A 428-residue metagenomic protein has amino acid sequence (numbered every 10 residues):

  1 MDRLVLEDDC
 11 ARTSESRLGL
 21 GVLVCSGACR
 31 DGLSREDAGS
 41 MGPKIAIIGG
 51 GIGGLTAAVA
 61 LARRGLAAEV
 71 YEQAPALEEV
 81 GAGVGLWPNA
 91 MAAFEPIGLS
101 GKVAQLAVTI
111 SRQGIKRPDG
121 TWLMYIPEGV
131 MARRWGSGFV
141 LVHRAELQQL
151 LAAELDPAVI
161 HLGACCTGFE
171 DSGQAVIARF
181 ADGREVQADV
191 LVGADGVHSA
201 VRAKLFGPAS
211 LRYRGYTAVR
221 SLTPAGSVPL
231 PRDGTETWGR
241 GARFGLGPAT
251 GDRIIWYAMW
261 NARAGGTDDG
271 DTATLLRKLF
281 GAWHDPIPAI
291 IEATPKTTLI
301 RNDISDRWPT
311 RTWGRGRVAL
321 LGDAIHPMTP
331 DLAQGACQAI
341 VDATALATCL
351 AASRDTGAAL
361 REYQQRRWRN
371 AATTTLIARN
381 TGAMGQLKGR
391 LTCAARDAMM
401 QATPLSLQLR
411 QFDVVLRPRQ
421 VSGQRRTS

Functional and structural regions predicted by a protein language model:
V5-E7: Intrinsic low-complexity, disordered N-terminal segments enriched in polar/charged/small residues
D9, R17, C29, L33-A46 (+5 more regions): C-terminal helical "tail/cap" subdomain of flavin- and related membrane-associated enzymes
E36-I45, A62, W87-P224, R263-L279 (+1 more regions): Conserved N-terminal helical subregion
A46-P75, V192-G193, V219, P295-G389: Conserved mid-domain beta->alpha element of the FAD-binding
A76-A92: Conserved N-terminal glycine-rich FAD pyrophosphate-binding loop of Rossmann-like flavoproteins
H198-S199, A218-R220, A242-G245, I325-H326: Histidine-centered metal-chelating micro-motifs
G226-V228, R232, R240-A242, A249-G251 (+2 more regions): FAD/FMN-dependent oxidoreductases across multiple families
